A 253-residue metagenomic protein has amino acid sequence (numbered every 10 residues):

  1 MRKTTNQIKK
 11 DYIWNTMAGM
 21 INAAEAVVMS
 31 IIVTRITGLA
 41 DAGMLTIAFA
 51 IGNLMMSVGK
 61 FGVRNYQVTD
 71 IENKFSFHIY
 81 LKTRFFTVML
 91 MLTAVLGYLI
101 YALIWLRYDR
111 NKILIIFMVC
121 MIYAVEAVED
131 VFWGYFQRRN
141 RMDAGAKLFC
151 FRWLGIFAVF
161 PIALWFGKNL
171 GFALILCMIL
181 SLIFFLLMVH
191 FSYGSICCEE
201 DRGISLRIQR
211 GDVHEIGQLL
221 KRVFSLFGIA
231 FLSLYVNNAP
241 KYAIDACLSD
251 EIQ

Functional and structural regions predicted by a protein language model:
N6-A23, A48, S57-L103, R110-F117 (+1 more regions): Membrane-water interface segments that mark the loop-to-transmembrane alpha-helix transition
K9-A23, F75-H78, M121, F136-I162 (+1 more regions): Alpha-helical transmembrane segments of multi-pass membrane transporters/permeases
D11-A26, S30, F151-R152, A173-M188 (+2 more regions): Transmembrane helical elements of multi-pass membrane transporters/channels
E25-M29, D41-I71, Y123-E129, A230-A239: Small-residue-rich midsections of specific transmembrane alpha-helices
V27, I31-I32, V131, Y135 (+3 more regions): Alpha-helical transmembrane segments of multipass membrane proteins
T34-T46, Y101-L114, R139-D143, L154-L186: Membrane-interface helix-loop junctions in multi-pass transport and translocation proteins
R64, V131-R138, M142, I162-G167 (+1 more regions): C-terminal transmembrane helix end/exit motif
V119-F132, F157-A158, L186: Mid-bilayer segments of alpha-helical transmembrane spans in multi-pass integral membrane proteins that mediate
